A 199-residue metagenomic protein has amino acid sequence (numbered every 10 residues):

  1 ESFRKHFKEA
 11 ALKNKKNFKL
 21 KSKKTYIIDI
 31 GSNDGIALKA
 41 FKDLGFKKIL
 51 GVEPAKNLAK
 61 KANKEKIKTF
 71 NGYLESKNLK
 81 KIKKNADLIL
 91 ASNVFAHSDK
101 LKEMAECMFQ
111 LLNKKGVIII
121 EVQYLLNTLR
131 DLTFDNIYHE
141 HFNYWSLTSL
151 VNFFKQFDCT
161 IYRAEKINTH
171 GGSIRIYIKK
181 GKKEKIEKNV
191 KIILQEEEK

Functional and structural regions predicted by a protein language model:
E1-N57, K61, T133, Y138: Extended interfacial segments that mediate partner engagement and assembly in macromolecular machines
E65-N78: Conserved SAM-binding strand-loop segment of SAM-dependent methyltransferases
L90: A conserved beta-strand element that flanks and buttresses the S-adenosyl-L-methionine
V94: Hydrophobic adenine-recognition pocket in adenosine-nucleotide-binding enzymes
K102-V117: A short glycine-rich, Lys/Arg-flanked "PGG" loop and its adjoining helix->strand segment in the class I
I120-N143, L147-S149, F154: Short, glycine-/aromatic-enriched active-site segment of Class I SAM-dependent methyltransferases
C159-H170: Conserved S-adenosyl-L-methionine
H170-K199: Flexible, glycine-/basic-rich loop-and-beta segments that form/coincide with the SAM-dependent methyltransferase
